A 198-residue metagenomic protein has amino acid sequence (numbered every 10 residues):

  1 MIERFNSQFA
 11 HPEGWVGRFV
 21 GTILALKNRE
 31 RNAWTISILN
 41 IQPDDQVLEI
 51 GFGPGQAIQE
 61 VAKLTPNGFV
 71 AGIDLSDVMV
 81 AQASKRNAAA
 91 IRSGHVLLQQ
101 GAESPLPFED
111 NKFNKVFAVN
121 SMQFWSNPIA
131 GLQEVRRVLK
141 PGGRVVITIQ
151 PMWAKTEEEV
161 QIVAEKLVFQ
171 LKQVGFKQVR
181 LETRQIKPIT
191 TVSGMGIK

Functional and structural regions predicted by a protein language model:
M1-V16: N-terminal, positively charged/glycine-rich alpha-helical extensions of SAM-dependent methyltransferases
L26-D45: Conserved alpha-helix/loop element of class I SAM-dependent methyltransferases that forms part of the SAM/SAH-binding
Q46-P105: Class I SAM-dependent methyltransferase SAM/SAH-binding core
S104-K115: A short acidic, Gly/Pro-enriched loop at the edge of an enzyme's catalytic core that lines a small-molecule cofactor
K115-N127: A short SAM/SAH-binding and catalytic strip from SAM-dependent methyltransferases
I129-P141: A short glycine-rich, Lys/Arg-flanked "PGG" loop and its adjoining helix->strand segment in the class I
G142-Q150: Conserved beta-strand signature within the Rossmann-like core of class I S-adenosyl-L-methionine
Q185-K198: Core SAM-dependent methyltransferase catalytic element
